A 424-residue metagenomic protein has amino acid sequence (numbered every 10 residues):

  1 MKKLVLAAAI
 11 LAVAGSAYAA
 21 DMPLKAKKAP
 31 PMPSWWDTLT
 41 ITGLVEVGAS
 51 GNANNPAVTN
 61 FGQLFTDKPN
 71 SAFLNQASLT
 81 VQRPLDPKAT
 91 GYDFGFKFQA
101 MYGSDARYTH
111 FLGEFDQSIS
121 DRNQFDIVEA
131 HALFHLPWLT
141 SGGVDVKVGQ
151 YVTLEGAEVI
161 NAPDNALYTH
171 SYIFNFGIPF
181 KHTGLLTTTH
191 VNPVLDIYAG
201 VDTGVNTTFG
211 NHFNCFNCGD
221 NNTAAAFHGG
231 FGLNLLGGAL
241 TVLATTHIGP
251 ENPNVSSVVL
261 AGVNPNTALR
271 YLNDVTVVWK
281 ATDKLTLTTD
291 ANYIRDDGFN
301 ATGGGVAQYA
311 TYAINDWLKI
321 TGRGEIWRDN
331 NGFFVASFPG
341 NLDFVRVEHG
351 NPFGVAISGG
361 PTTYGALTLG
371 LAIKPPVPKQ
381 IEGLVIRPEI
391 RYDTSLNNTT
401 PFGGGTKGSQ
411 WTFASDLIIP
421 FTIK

Functional and structural regions predicted by a protein language model:
M1-Q63, H349-V355: N-terminal periplasmic/intermembrane-space "pro-region" immediately following the signal or transit peptide
M22-I41, L85-F94, P137-V144, V194 (+6 more regions): Short loop/turn motifs that connect adjacent beta-strands in outer-membrane beta-barrel proteins
M32, T80-P84, L133-P137, D145 (+7 more regions): Transmembrane beta-barrel domains of outer membrane proteins
T40, L64-D105, Q308-A313, W317-I320 (+1 more regions): Glycine- and aromatic-enriched membrane insertion/assembly motifs of diderm outer-membrane and organelle channel
G43-G51, F96-Y102, V146-Q150, A199-T203 (+4 more regions): Transmembrane beta-barrel strands of outer-membrane/channel proteins
N55-P69, A106-L233, T241-N252, V258-L260 (+3 more regions): Surface-exposed coil loops of outer-membrane beta-barrel proteins
Q63-T66, A106-T109, D116-S120, L236-K424: Outer-membrane beta-barrel pore domains
N75-L79, F125-A132, K181-L185, L195 (+5 more regions): Hydrophobic, lipid-facing positions within transmembrane beta-strands of outer-membrane proteins
